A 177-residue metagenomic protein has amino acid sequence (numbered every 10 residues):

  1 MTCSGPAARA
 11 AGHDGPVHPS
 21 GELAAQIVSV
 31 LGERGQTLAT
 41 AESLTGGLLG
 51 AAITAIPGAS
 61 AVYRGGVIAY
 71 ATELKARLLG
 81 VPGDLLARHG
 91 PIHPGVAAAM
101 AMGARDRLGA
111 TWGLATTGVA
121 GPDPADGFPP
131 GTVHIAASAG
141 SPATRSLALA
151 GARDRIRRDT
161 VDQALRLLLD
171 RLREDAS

Functional and structural regions predicted by a protein language model:
T2-S177: Short alpha-helical segments enriched in small residues
